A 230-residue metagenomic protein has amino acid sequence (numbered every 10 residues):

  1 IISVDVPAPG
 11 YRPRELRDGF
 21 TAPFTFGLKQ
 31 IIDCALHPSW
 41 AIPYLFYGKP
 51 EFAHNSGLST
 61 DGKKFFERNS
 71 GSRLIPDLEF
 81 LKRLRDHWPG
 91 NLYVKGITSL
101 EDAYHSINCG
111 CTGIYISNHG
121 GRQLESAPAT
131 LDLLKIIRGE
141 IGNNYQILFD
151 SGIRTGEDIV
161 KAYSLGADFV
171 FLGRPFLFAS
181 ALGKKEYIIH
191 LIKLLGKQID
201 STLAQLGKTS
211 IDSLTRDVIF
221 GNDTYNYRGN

Functional and structural regions predicted by a protein language model:
I1, Y93-K95, Y115, L148 (+1 more regions): Structural detector of well-ordered beta-strand residues that form the stable sheet scaffold of enzyme domains
I1-N108, G120-Q123, D132: Active-site entrance/lid segments in N-terminal catalytic domains of soluble metabolic enzymes
I2, L84, S106, I114 (+3 more regions): Conserved, mostly hydrophobic/aromatic
D5-P7, H119-G121, R174-L177, G207: Short, ordered loop/turn segments at secondary-structure junctions
H87-N91, I107-G121, E140-N144, G166-V170: Glycine-enriched alpha-helix->loop->beta-strand junction motifs that scaffold or abut catalytic
G113, S126-L134: Second-shell residues forming the walls of enzyme active-site clefts
D132-D150, R154-N230: Alpha/beta catalytic cores of nucleotide-metabolism and tRNA/nucleoside-modifying enzymes
